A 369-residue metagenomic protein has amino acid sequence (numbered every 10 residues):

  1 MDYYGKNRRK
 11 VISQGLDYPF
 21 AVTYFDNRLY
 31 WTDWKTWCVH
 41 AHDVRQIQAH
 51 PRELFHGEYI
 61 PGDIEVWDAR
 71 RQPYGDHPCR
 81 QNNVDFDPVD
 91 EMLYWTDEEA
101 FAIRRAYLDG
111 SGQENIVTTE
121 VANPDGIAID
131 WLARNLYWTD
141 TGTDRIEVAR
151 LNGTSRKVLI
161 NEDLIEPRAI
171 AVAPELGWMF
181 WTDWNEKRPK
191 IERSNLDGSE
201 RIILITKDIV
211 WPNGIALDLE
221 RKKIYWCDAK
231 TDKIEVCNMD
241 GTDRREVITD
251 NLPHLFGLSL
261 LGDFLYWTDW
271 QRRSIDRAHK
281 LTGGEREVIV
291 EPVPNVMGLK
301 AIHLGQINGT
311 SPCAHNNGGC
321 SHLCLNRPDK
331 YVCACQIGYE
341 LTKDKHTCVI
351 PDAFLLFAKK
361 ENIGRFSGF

Functional and structural regions predicted by a protein language model:
D2-K6, V44-I47, Y107-S111, R150-T154 (+4 more regions): Short loop/turn segments that connect beta-strands within beta-propeller blades
Y3, W34, V44, A69 (+9 more regions): Short loop/turn segments immediately following the C-termini of beta-strands
V11-G15, L54-E58, I116-E120, L159-D163 (+3 more regions): Surface loop/turn motifs at the tips and blade-to-blade linkers of beta-strand repeat domains
G15-Y18, F25, I60, E99 (+8 more regions): Beta-rich catalytic cores
V22, I64, V84-F86, I127-I129 (+4 more regions): Hydrophobic core register within WD40 beta-propeller blades
D26-N27, A69-R71, V89-E91, L132-R134 (+4 more regions): Short coil/turn segments that connect the beta-strands within blades of beta-propeller domains
W31, G75, Y94-W95, Y137-W138 (+4 more regions): Residue position within the beta-strands of beta-propeller blades
V66, H77-R80, L252, F256 (+3 more regions): Conserved N-terminal segment of EGF-like repeats
